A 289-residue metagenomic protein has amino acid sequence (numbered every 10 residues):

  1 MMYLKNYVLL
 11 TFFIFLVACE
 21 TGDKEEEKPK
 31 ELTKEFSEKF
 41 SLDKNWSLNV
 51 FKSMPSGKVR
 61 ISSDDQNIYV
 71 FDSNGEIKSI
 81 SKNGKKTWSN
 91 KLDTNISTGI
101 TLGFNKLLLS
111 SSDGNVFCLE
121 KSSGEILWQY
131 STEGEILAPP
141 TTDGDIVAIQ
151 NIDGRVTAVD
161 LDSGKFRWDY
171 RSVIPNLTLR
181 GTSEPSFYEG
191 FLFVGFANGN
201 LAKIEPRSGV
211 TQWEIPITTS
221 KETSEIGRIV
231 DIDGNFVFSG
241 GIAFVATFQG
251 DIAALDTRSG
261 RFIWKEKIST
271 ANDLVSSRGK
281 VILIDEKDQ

Functional and structural regions predicted by a protein language model:
M1-V8: Bacterial N-terminal signal peptides that target proteins for export
L16-A18: C-terminal motif of bacterial Sec signal peptides marking the signal peptidase cleavage site
K24-K30, F36-S62, T87-F104, I126-D143 (+4 more regions): Extracytoplasmic beta-rich repeat domains
M54-S79: N-terminal, post-signal-peptide region of Sec/Tat-exported proteins
D72, S111-S112, N151-I152, F196-A197 (+2 more regions): Structural signature of WD-repeat beta-propellers
S81-K85, E120-S123, D160-G164, P206-G209 (+1 more regions): Short loop/turn segments that connect beta-strands within beta-propeller blades
